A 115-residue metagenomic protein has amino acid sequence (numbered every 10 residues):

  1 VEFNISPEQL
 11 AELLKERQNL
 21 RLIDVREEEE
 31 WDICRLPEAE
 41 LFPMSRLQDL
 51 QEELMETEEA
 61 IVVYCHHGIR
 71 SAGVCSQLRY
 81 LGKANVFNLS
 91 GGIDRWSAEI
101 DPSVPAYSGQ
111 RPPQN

Functional and structural regions predicted by a protein language model:
V1-R21, E27-A60, I69-N115: Rhodanese-like catalytic fold shared by cysteine-dependent sulfurtransferases and DSP/PTP-type phosphatases
V63-C65: Short, surface-exposed ligand- or partner-binding patches at beta-edge/loop junctions that are enriched in aromatics
